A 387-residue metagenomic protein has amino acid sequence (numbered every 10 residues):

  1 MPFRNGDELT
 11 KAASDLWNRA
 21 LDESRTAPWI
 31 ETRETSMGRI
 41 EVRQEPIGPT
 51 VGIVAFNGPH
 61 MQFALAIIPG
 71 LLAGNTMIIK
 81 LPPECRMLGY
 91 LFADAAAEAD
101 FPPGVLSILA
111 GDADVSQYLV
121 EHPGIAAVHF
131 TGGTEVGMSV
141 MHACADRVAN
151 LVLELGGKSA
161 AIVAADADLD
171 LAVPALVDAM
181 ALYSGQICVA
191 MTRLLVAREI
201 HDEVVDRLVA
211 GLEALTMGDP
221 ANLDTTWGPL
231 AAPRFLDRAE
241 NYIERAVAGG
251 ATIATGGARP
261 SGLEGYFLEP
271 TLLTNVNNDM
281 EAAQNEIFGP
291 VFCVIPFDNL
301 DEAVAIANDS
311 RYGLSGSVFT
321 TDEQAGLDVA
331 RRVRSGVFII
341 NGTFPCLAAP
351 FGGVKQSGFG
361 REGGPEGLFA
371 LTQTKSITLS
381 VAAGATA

Functional and structural regions predicted by a protein language model:
M1-G38: N-terminal Rossmann-like NAD(P)+-binding subdomain of aldehyde/semialdehyde dehydrogenases
W17, G89-F92, L119, V140 (+5 more regions): Hydrophobic packing residues within well-ordered alpha-helices of enzyme cores
W29-L171, F297: Rossmann-like NAD(P) dinucleotide-binding subdomain of oxidoreductase/dehydrogenase enzymes
L65-I67, Y242, A325: Conserved sugar-transfer catalytic core signal across GT-A, GT-B, and GT-C glycosyltransferases
L71, I78, S107, V152 (+5 more regions): Structural detector of well-ordered beta-strand residues that form the stable sheet scaffold of enzyme domains
G74, L106, V128, G157 (+6 more regions): Residue-level signal for inorganic ion chemistry
I125, I162, T216, P260 (+1 more regions): Conserved C-terminal structural/oligomerization subdomain of aldehyde/semialdehyde dehydrogenase
E135-N277, I340, A385-A387: ALDH superfamily catalytic-core signature
